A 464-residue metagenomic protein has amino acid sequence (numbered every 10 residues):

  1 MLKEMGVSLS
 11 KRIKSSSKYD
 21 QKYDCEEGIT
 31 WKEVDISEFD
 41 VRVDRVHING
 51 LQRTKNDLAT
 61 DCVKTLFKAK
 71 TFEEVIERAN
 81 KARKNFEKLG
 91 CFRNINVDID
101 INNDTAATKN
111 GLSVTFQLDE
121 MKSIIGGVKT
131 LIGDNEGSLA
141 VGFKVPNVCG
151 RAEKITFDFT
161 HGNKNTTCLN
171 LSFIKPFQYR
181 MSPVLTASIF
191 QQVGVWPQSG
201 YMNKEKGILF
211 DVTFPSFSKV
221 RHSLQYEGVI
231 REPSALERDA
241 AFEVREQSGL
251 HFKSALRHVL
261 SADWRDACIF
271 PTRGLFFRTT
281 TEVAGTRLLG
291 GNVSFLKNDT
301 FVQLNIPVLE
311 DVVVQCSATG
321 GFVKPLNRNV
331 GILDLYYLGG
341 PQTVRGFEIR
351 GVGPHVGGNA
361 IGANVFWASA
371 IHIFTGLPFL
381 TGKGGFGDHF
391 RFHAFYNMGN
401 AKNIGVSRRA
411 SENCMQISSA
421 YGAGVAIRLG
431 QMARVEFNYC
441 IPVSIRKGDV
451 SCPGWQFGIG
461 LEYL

Functional and structural regions predicted by a protein language model:
L2-E136, G142-V145, T156-F177, F190 (+7 more regions): Periplasmic polypeptide-binding modules associated with outer-membrane biogenesis and secretion
K55-L58, E232-E237, N403-I404: Short acidic/His/Gly/Ser-rich catalytic and metal-binding motifs that mark active-site loops of diverse hydrolases
V63-F67, V195, R287: Short amphipathic alpha-helical interaction patches enriched in hydrophobic/aromatic residues with interspersed Lys/Arg
C91-D98, T105-R278, Q342-N359, Q416 (+1 more regions): Gram-negative/organellar outer-membrane beta-barrel architecture
N147-R151, F177-S182, V302-V312, P378-L380 (+2 more regions): Secondary-structure transition/capping motifs at alpha-helix termini and the adjoining loop/turn into the next element
A240-F390, A394-M398, K402-I404, S411 (+2 more regions): C-terminal outer-membrane beta-barrel translocator/porin domains of Gram-negative envelope proteins and their
R408-V435, I441-V443: C-terminal structured "cap/appendage" subdomains that terminate the fold
